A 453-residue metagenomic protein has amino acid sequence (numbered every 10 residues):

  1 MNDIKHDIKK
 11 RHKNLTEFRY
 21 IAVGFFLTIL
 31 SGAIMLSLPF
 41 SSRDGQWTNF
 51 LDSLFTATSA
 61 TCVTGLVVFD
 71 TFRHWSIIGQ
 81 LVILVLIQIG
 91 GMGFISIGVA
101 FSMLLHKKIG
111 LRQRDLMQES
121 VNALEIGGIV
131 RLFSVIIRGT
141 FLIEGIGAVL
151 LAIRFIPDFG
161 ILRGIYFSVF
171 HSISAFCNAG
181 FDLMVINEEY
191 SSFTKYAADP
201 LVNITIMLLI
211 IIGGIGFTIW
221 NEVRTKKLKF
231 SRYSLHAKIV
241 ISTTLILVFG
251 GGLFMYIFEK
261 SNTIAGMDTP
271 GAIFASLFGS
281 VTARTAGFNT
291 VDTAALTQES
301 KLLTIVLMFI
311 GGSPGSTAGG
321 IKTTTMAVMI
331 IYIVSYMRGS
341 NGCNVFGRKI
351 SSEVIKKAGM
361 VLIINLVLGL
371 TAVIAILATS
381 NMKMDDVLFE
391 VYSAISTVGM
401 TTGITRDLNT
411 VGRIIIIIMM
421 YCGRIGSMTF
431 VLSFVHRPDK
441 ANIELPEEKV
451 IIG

Functional and structural regions predicted by a protein language model:
M1-G453: Membrane-proximal intracellular helices of multi-pass ion channels
